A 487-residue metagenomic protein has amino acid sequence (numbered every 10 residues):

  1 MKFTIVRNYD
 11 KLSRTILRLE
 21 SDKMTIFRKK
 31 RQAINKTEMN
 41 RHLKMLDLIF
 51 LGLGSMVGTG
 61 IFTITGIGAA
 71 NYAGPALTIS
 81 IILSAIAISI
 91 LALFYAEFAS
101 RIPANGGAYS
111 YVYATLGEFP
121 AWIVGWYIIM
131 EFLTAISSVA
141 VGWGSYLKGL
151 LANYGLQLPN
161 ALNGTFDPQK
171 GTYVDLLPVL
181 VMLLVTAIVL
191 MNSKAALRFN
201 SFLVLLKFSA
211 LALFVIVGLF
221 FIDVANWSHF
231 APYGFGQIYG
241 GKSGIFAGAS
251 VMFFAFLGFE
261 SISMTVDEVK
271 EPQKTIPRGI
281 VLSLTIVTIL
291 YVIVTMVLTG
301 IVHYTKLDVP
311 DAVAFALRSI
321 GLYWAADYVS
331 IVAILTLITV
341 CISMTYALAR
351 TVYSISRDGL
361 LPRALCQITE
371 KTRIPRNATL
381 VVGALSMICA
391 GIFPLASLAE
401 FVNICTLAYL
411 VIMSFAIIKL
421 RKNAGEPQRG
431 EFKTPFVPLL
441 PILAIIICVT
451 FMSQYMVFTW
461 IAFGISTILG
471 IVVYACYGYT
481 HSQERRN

Functional and structural regions predicted by a protein language model:
M1-G66, N71-P75, I88-L93, N105 (+3 more regions): Membrane-interface "cap" regions at the ends of multi-pass membrane proteins
I34-M39, T78, G155-P178, F202-I331 (+1 more regions): Helix-loop-helix junctions that connect adjacent transmembrane segments in multi-pass membrane transporters
N40, M45, D175-V179, K270-K274 (+4 more regions): Loop-to-transmembrane helix boundary motifs in multi-pass membrane proteins
N40, T63-P168, S283-I286, I293 (+1 more regions): Extracellular loop-to-transmembrane helix junctions
F62, A104, Y127-G144, V251 (+5 more regions): Membrane-helix boundary/coupling elements in multi-pass transport proteins
Y127, G144, Y173-V224, I280 (+2 more regions): Membrane-interface loop-to-helix entry segments
G149, A210-F214, T351-V352, V402-G430 (+1 more regions): Hydrophobic alpha-helical segments of multi-pass membrane transport proteins
K170-V174, A364-R376, L410-W460, T480-N487: C-terminal membrane-solvent junction of multi-pass transporters and transport-like membrane proteins
